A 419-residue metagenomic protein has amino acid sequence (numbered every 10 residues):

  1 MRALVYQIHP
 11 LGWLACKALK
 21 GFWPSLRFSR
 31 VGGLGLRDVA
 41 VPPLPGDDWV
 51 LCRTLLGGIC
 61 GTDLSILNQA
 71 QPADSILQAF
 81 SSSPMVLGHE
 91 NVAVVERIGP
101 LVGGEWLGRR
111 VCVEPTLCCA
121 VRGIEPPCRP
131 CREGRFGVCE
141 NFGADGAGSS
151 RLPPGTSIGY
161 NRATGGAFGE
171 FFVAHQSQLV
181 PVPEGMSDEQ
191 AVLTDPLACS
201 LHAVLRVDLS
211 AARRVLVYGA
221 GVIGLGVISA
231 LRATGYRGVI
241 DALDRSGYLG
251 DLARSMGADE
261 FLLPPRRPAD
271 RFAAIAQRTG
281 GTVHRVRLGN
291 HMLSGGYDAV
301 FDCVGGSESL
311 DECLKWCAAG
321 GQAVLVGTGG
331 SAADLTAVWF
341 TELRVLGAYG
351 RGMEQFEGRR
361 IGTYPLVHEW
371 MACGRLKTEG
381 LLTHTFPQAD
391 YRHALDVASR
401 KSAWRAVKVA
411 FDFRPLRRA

Functional and structural regions predicted by a protein language model:
M1-L87, E170-F171, F413-A419: Short N-terminal strand-loop motif that marks the start of NAD(P)H/FAD-dependent oxidoreductase cofactor-binding domains
M1-Q7, L11-C16, N290, S294 (+4 more regions): C-terminal capping/lid region of NAD(P)-dependent oxidoreductase domains
A40-G58, P72-R132, F136-G137, P183-G185: Glycine-rich beta-strand-centered segment in the early N-terminal region that forms part of a ligand/cofactor-binding
Q78-S82, H89, C118-Y218, R267: NAD(P)H dinucleotide-binding glycine-rich loop of Rossmann-like/cofactor-binding domains, especially the beta1-alpha1
R214-A220, R232-S307: Adenosine-nucleotide cofactor-binding segment
G219-L225, T328: Glycine-rich Rossmann-fold phosphate-binding loop(s) that bind the pyrophosphate of adenine dinucleotide cofactors
R271-N290, S294, A332-T383, R392-H393: C-terminal substrate-binding/catalytic core of Rossmann-like NAD(P)-dependent dehydrogenases/reductases
A299-F301, K315-A332, V345: ADP-ribose/adenylate-binding Rossmann-like module
